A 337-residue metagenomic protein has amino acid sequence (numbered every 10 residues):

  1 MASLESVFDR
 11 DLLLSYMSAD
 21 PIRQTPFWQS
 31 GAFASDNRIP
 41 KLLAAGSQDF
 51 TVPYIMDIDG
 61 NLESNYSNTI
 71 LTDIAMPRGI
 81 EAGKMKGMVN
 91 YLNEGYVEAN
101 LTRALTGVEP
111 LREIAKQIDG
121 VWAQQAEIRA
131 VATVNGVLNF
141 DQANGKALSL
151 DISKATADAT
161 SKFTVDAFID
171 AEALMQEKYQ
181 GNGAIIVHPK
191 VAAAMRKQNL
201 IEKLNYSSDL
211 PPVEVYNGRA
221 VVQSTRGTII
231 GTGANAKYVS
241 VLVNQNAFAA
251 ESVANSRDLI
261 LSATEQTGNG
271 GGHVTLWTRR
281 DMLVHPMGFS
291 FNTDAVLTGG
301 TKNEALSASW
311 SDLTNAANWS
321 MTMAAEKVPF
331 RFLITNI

Functional and structural regions predicted by a protein language model:
M1-G87, T314-I337: N-terminal "assembly arms/tails" that initiate or stabilize quaternary assembly in self-assembling proteins
A2-V7, Y238, N244-I337: Extended, compositionally biased alpha-helical segments that mediate assembly or anchoring
G31-I39, I169-A171, L259-L261: Short alpha-helical segments and helix-capping/turn motifs at coil-helix boundaries
A45-S47, P53-M56, A99, H188-K190 (+2 more regions): Structured loops at beta-to-helix junctions and adjacent beta-edge loops in soluble globular domains
V52, E81-K146, E177-I186, A263-P286: Long, contiguous amphipathic alpha-helices that act as assembly "spine/axial" helices in icosahedral shell and virion
G60-E63, T106, A194-K197, K203-L204 (+1 more regions): Short helix/loop capping segments that flank catalytic or ligand/cofactor-binding pockets
F140-Y216: Extended, solvent-exposed, turn-rich assembly/linker loops in the middle of proteins
H188-A192, Q198-L200, Y206-T275, R279-D281: Extended serine/threonine-enriched, polar tracts that run as long, contiguous segments within proteins
